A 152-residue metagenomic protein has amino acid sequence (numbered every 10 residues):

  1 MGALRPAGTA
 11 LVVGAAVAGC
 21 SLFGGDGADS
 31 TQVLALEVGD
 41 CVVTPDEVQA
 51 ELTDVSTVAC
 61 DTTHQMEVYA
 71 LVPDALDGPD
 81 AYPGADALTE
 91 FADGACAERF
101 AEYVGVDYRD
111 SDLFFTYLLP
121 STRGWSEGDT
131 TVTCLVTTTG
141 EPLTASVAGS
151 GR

Functional and structural regions predicted by a protein language model:
M1-A10: Bacterial N-terminal signal peptides that target proteins for export
A16-G19: C-terminal motif of bacterial Sec signal peptides marking the signal peptidase cleavage site
S21-R152: Primary mode marks residue(s) on the alpha4-beta5-alpha5 output face of response regulator receiver
